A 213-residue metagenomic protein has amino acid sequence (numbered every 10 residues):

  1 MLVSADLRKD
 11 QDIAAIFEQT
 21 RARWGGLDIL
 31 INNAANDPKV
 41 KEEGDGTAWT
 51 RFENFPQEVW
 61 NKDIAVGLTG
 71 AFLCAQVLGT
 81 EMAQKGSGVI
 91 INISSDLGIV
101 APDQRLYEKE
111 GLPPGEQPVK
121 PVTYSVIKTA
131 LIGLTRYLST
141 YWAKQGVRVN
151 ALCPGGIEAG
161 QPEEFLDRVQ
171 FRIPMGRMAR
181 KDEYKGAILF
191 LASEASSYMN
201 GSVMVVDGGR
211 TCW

Functional and structural regions predicted by a protein language model:
S4-A15, Q57, D182-E183: The beta1-alpha1 cofactor-binding region of Rossmann-like NAD(H)/NADP(H)-dependent oxidoreductases
D28, N36, W49-F72, S87 (+5 more regions): Catalytic Tyr-X3-Lys loop
N33-A48, G209: Conserved NAD(P)H cofactor-binding loop of Rossmann-fold oxidoreductase domains
D37, R51-Q57, I91-A130, T135-K144 (+1 more regions): Catalytic loop of short-chain dehydrogenase/reductase
W49, K109-L112, F171, L189 (+1 more regions): Short C-terminal tail/terminal secondary-structure segment of NAD(P)H-dependent dehydrogenase/reductase domains
Q57, K62-Q84, L97-A101, S139-T140 (+2 more regions): Amphipathic alpha-helical dimer-interface segment in Rossmann-like NAD(P)H-dependent oxidoreductases
A143, R148, M199-G201: Short, small/polar-rich loop/turn modules that mediate ligand/substrate recognition or access, typified
I173-Y184, A195: A conserved structural motif in NAD(P)-dependent oxidoreductases
